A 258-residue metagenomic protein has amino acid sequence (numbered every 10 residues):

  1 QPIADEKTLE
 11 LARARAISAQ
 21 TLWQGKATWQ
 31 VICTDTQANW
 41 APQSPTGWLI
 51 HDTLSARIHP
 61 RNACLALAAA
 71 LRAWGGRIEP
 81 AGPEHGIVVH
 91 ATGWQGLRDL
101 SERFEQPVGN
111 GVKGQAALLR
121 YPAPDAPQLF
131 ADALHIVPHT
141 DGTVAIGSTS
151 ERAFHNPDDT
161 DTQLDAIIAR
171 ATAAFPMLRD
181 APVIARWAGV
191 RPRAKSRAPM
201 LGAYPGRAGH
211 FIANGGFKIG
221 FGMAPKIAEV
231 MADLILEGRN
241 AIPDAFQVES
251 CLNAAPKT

Functional and structural regions predicted by a protein language model:
Q1-A73: Flavin (FAD/FMN) cofactor-binding and adjacent substrate-gating region of FAD-dependent oxidoreductase domains
L9-A16, C64, L164-I168, A198 (+1 more regions): A general structural signal for well-ordered alpha-helical segments in protein cores
G47-D52, I146, F211-A213: Generic recognition of long tandem-repeat/solenoid scaffolds
L49-H51, A117, F246: Well-ordered beta-strand positions enriched in small/hydrophobic/aromatic, beta-favoring residues
L71-E84: A conserved beta-strand/loop element that lines the FAD pocket in flavoprotein oxidoreductases
E84-Q95, A228: Short hydrophobic core segments
T92-G206: Active-site substrate-recognition segment that forms the wall of the catalytic cavity or substrate channel
A181-T258: C-terminal catalytic lobe of FAD-dependent flavoproteins
